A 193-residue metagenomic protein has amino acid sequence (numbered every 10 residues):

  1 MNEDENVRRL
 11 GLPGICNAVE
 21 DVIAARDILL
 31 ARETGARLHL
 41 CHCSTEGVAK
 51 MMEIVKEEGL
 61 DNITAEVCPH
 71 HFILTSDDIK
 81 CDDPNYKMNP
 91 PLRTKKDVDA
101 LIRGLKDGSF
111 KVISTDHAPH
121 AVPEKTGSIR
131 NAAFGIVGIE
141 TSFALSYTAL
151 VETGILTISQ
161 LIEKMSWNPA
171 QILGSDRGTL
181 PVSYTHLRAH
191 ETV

Functional and structural regions predicted by a protein language model:
M1-I113: Histidine/acidic residue-rich metal-binding segments in metalloenzymes
R9-G14, A18-G35, N85, K106-D107 (+2 more regions): His/Asp/Glu-enriched, well-ordered alpha-helical/loop segment that forms or immediately abuts the divalent-metal
T185-T192: Conserved small/polar residues in nucleotide/adenosyl-binding loops
